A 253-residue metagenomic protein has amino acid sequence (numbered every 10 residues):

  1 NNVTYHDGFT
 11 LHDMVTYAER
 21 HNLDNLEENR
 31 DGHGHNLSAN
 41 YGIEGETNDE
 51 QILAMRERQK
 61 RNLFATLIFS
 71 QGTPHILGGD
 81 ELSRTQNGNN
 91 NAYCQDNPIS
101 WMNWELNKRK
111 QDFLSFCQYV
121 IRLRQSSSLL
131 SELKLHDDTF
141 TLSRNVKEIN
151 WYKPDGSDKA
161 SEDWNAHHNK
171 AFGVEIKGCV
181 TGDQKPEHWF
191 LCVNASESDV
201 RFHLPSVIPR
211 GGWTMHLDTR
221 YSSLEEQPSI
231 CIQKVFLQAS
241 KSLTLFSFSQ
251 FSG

Functional and structural regions predicted by a protein language model:
N1-I52: Alpha-amylase-like alpha-glycosidases and glucanotransferases acting on alpha-linked glucans and related
I52-R61, T66-I76, D80-G253: Carbohydrate-interacting/catalytic domains
